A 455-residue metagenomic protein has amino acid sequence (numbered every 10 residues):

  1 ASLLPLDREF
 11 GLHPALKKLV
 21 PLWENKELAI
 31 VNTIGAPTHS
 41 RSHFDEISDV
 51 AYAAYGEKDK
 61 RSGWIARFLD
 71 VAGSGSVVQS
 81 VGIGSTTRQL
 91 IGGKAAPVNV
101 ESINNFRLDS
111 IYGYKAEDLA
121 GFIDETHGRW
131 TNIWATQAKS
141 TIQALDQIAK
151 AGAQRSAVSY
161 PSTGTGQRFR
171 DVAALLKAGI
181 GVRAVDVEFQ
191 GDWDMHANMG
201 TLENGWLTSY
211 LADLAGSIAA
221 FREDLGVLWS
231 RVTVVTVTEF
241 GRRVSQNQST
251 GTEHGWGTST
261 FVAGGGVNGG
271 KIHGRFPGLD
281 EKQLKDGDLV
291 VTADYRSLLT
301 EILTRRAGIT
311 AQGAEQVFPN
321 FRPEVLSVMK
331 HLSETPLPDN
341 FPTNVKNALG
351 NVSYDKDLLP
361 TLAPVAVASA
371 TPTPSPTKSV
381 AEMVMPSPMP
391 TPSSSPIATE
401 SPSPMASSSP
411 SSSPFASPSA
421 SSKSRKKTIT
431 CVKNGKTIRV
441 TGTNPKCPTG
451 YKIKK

Functional and structural regions predicted by a protein language model:
A1-V227, S245, S259-V262, G266 (+1 more regions): Feature for exported/extracytoplasmic and membrane-associated proteins, marking the mature portion
I218, R222-S249, C447: Metal-dependent active-site segment of extracytoplasmic phospho-/sulfohydrolases and closely related
G251-H254: Short, surface-exposed loop/turn microsegments at beta-strand edges and helix-strand junctions
T361-S421: Ser/Thr-rich, Proline-interspersed low-complexity disordered segments
R425, V440-T441: Processing junctions and N-termini across compartments
K427-K433: A short beta-strand micro-motif
T443-G450: Cysteine-rich micro-motifs
Y451-K455: Short Cys/His-rich micro-motifs in 6-15 aa windows
